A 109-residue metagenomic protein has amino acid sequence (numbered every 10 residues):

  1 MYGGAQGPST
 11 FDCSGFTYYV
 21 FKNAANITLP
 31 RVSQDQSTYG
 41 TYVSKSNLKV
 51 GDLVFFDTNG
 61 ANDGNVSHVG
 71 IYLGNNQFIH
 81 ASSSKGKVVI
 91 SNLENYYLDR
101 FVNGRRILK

Functional and structural regions predicted by a protein language model:
M1-V50: Catalytic cysteine-centered active-site loop
I27, V43, D63-K109: Aromatic- and glycine-rich peptidoglycan recognition patches
